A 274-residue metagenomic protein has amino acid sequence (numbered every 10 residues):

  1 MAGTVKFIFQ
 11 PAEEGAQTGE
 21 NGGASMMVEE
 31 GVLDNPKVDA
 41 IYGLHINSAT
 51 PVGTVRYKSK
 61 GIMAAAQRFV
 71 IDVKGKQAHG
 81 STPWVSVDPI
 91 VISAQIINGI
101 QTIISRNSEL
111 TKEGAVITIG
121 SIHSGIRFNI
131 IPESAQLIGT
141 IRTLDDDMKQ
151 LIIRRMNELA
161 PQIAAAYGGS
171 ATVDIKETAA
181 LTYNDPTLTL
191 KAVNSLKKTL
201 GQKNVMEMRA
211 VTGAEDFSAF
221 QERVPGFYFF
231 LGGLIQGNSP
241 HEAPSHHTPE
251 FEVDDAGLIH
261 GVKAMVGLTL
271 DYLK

Functional and structural regions predicted by a protein language model:
M1-S121, I126-I130, P240: Histidine/acidic-residue-rich, glycine-tolerant segments that coordinate divalent metal ions
A94-K274: Metal-dependent amide/peptide-bond hydrolase catalytic core, centered on the "pita-bread" metallohydrolase fold
